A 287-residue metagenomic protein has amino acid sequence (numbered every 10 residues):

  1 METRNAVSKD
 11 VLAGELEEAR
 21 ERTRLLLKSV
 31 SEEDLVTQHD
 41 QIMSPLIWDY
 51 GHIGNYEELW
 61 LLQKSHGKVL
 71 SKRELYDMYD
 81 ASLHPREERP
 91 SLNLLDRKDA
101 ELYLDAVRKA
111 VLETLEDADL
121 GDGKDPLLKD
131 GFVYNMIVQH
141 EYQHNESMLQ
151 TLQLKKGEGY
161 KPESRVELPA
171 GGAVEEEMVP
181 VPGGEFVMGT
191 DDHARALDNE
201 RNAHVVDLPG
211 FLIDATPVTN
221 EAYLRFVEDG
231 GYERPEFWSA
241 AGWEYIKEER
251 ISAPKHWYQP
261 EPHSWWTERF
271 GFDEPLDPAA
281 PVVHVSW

Functional and structural regions predicted by a protein language model:
E2, V7, V11-A19, R24-V30 (+4 more regions): Extended beta-strand/loop cores of jelly-roll/beta-sandwich
